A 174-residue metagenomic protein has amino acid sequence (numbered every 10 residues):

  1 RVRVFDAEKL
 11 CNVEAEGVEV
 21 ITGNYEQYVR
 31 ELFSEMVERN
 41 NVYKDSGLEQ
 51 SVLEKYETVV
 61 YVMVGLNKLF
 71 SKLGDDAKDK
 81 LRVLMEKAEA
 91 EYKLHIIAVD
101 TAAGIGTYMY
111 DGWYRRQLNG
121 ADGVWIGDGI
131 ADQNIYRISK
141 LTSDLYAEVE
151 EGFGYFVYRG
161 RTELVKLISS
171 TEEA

Functional and structural regions predicted by a protein language model:
R1-D122, A131, A174: P-loop NTPase catalytic phosphate-binding loop
T107-A174: Phosphate-binding and hydrolysis-coupling loops of NTP-dependent motor/remodeling domains
